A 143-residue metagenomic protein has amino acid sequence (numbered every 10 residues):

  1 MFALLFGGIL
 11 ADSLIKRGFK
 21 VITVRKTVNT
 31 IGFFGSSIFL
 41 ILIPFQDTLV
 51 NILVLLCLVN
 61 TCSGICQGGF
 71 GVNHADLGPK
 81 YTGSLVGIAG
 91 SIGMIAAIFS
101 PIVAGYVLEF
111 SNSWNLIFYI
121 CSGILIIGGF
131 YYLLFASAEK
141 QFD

Functional and structural regions predicted by a protein language model:
M1-I15, G32, S37, A97-F99: Transmembrane alpha-helices of Major Facilitator/SLC transporters
L10-A11, I15, V103-N112: Interfacial helix-cap and linker-helix signal at transmembrane-aqueous boundaries of multi-pass secondary transporters
I15-R17, N73-G83: Paired intracellular helix-loop junctions of major facilitator superfamily
V21-T27, Y106-I124: A membrane-interface helix-boundary motif in multi-pass transporters
I22-G69: C-terminal transmembrane helical hairpin of 12-TM major facilitator-type secondary transporters
V24, Y81-I88: Cytoplasmic loop-to-transmembrane helix junctions
I43-P44, C121-D143: Multi-pass alpha-helical transporter architecture, strongest for 12-TM Major Facilitator/SLC carriers used
C57, T61, G87-I95: Transmembrane alpha-helical cores of Major Facilitator Superfamily
